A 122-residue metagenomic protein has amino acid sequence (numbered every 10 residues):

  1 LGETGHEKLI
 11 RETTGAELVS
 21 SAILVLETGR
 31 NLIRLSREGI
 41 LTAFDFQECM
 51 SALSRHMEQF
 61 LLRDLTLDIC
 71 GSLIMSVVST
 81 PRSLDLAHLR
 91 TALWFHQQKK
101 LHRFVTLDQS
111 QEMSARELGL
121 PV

Functional and structural regions predicted by a protein language model:
L1-V25, L35-E48: Short, well-structured N-terminal submotif of metal-dependent ribonuclease cores
T4, L26-E27, S110-M113: Short alpha-helical
H6, V25, G29, M50 (+2 more regions): A general structural signal for well-ordered alpha-helical segments in protein cores
R30-R37, L93-Q97: Short glycine/serine- and small hydrophobic-enriched flexible loop segments
C49, Q109-E117, V122: Short, C-terminally biased terminal segments at protein or domain edges
H56: Non-catalytic nucleic-acid substrate-recognition regions in nucleic-acid-modifying enzymes
Q59-S110: Active-site neighborhoods of divalent-metal-dependent phosphate/nucleic-acid chemistry enzymes
